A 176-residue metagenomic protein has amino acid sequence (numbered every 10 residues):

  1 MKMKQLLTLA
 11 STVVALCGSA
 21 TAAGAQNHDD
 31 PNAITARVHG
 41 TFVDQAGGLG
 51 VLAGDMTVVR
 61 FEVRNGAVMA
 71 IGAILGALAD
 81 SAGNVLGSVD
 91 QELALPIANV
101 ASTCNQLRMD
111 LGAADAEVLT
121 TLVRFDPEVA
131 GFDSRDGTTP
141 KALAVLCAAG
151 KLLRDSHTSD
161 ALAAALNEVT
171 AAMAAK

Functional and structural regions predicted by a protein language model:
M1-A10: Bacterial N-terminal signal peptides that target proteins for export
M3, G24-Q26: Intrinsically disordered, low-complexity regions enriched for glutamine and histidine
L16-G24: C-terminal segment of classical bacterial N-terminal signal peptides
N27-K176: A taxonomically broad motif for mature regions of secreted/extracellular, amphipathic or lipid/surface-interacting
